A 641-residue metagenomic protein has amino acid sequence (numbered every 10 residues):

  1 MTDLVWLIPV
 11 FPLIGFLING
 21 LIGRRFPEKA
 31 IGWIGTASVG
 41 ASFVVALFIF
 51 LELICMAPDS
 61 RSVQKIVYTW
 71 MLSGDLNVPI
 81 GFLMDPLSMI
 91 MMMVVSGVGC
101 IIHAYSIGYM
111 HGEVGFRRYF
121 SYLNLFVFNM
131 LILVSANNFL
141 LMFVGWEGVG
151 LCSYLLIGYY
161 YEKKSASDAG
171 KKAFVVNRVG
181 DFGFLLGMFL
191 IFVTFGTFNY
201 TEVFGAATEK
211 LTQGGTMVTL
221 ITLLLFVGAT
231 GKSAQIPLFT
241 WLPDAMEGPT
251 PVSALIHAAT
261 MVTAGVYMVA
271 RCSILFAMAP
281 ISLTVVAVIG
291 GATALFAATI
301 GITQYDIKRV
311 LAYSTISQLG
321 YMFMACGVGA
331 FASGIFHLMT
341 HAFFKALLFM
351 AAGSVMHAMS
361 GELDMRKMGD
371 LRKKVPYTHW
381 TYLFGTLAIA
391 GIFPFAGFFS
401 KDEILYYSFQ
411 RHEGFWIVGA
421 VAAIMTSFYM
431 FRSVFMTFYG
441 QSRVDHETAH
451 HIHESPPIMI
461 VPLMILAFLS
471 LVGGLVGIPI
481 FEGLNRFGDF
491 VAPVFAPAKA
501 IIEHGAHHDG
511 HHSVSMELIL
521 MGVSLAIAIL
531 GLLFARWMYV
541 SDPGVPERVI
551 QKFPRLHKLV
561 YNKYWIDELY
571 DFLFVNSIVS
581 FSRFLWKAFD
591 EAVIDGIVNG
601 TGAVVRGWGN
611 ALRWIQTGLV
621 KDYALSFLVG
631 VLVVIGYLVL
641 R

Functional and structural regions predicted by a protein language model:
M1-L4, I22-S121, V193-G215, T219 (+4 more regions): Transmembrane helix-loop-helix hairpins at membrane boundaries of multipass inner-membrane proteins
P9-R24, C100-I101, T230, A294: N-terminal signal-anchor/start-transfer transmembrane helix
A37-I54, G180-L190, G385-I389, P462-L484 (+1 more regions): Hydrophobic alpha-helical membrane-insertion segments
A46-L47, K345, I424-S433, I527-E547: Hydrophobic alpha-helical membrane-embedded segments
I54-D59, F192-T201, I392-I404, L475-I502: Membrane-helix interface motif
S73-D75, I80-L83, P479-S524, R536-R641: Aromatic-capped, Gly/Pro-kinked transmembrane alpha-helices
D75-V95, G215-A229, V418-A422, H504-L530: Hydrophobic alpha-helical transmembrane segments
I101-G145, L151-I458, L469, L475: Hydrophobic transmembrane alpha-helices and their helix-loop junctions in integral membrane proteins
